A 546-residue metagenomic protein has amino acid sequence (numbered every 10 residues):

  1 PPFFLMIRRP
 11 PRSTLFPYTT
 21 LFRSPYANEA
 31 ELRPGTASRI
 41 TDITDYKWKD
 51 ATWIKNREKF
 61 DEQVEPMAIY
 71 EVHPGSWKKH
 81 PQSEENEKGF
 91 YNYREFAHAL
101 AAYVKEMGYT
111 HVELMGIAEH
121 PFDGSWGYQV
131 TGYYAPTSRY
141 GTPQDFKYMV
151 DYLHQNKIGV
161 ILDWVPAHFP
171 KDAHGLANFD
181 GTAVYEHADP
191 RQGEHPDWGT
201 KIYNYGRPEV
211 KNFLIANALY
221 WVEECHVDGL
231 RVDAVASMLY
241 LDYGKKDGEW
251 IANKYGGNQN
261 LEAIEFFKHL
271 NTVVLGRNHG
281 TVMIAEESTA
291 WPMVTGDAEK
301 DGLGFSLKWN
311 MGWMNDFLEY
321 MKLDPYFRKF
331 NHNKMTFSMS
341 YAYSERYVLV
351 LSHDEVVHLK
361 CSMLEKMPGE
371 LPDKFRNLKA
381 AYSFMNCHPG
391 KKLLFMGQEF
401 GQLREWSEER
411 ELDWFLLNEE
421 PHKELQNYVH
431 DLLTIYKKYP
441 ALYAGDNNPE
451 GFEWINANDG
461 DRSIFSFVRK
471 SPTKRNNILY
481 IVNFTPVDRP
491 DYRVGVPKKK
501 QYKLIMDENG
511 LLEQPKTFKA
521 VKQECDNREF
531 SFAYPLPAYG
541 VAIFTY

Functional and structural regions predicted by a protein language model:
P1-T20: Single conserved hydrophobic/aromatic residue that forms the stacking wall/gate of nucleotide- or nucleobase-binding
L15, T19-Y70, S76-E85, F90 (+2 more regions): The feature marks proteins involved in alpha-glucan
L21, K516-Y546: C-terminal beta-strand-rich structural cap/linker in extracellular carbohydrate-active enzymes
F22-E58, N156, G175-H187, L323-M339: Core domains of carbohydrate- and sulfate-ester-processing enzymes
A68, S83-G89, A118-N156, P170-E209 (+4 more regions): Aromatic- and acidic-residue-enriched carbohydrate-binding clefts of CAZyme catalytic domains
V72, V104, L114, Y133 (+10 more regions): Conserved, mostly hydrophobic/aromatic
S76-G159, P208-F213, L261-F267, D373-R376 (+3 more regions): Aromatic- and glycine-enriched glycan-recognition loops and surfaces that form the carbohydrate-binding subsites
H226-D228, Y243-E409, K437-V494, K498-D507: Conserved alpha/beta catalytic core and glycan-binding cleft of carbohydrate-active enzymes
